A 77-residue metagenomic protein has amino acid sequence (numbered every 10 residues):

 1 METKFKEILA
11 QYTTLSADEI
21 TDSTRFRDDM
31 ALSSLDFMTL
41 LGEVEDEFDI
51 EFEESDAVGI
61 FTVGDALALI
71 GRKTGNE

Functional and structural regions predicted by a protein language model:
M1-D18, G71-E77: Thiotemplate assembly-line natural product biosynthesis machinery
T3, F61-G64: Generic alpha-helical secondary structure signal
Y12-A31, F48-F61: Phosphopantetheine carrier-protein modules
D36: Two-component histidine kinase catalytic core, primarily the HATPase_c
V63-G71: Short, cationic-aromatic polyanion-contact patches
